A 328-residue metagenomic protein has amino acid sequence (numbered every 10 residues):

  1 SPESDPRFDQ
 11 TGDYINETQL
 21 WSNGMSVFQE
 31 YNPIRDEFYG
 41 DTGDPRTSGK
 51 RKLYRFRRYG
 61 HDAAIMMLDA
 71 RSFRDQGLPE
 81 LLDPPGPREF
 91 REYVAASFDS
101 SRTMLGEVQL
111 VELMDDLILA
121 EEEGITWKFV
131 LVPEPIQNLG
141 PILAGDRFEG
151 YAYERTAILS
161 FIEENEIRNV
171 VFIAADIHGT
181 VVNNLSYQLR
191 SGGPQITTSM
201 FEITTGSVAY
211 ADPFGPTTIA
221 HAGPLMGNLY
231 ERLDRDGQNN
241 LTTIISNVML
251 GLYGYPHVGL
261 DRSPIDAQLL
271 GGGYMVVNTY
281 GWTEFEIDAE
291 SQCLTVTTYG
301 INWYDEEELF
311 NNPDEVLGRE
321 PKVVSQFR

Functional and structural regions predicted by a protein language model:
S1-R328: Long, structured stretches of catalytic cores involved in phosphate-ester chemistry, encompassing
